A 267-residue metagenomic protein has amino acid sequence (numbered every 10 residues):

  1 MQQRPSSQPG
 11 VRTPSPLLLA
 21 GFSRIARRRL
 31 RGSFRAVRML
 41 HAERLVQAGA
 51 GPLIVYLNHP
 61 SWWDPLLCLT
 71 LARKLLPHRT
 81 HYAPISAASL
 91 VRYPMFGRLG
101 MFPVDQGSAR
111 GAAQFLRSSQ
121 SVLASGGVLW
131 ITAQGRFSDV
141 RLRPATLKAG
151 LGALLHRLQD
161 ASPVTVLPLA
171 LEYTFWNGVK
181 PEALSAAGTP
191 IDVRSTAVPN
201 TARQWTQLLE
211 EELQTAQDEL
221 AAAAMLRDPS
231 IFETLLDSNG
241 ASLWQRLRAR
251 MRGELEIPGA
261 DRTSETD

Functional and structural regions predicted by a protein language model:
Q2, Q47-S108: Catalytic core of membrane glycerolipid acyltransferases/transacylases, capturing the structured, soluble-facing
Q2-P14, A113-D267: Non-catalytic C-terminal accessory region of glycerolipid acyltransferases and related lyso-lipid remodeling enzymes
L19-G21, I25-H59: Helix-to-loop junction immediately C-terminal to a conserved catalytic motif
R29, L45-V46, R73, Y93-P94 (+2 more regions): Short secondary-structure boundary/capping segments
R31-F34, H78, F96-R98, A161: Short, well-ordered coil/turn elements that cap or connect secondary structure elements
F34-L40, S108-R117: Glycine-rich, highly charged phosphate/nucleotide-binding loops
V37, H81, V164: Hydrophobic anchor at the start of a short beta-strand that flanks the dinucleotide cofactor-binding loop
E43, A87, D105-G107, A170 (+1 more regions): Residues at the C-termini of beta-strands that transition into short coil/loop
